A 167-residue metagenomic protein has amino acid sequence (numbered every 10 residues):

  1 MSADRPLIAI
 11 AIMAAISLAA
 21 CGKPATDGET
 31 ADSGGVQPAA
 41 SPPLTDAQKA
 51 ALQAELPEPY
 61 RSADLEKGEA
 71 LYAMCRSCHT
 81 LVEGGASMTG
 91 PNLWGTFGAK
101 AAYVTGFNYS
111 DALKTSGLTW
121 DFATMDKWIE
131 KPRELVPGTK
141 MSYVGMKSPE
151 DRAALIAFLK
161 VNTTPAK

Functional and structural regions predicted by a protein language model:
M1-A19: Sec-dependent bacterial lipoprotein signal peptides
C21-A25: Bacterial signal peptide processing site
P38-L71: Electrostatic cytochrome c docking/interface patches
L56-R61, R76-T80, F107-K114: N-terminal post-signal-peptidase region of extra-cytosolic proteins
D64, L71-M74, T89, D121-T124 (+1 more regions): Stable alpha-helical elements in mature extracytoplasmic
L65-E69, E83-T119, Y143: Gly/Gly-Pro-rich "capping" loops immediately C-terminal to redox-active cysteine motifs in periplasmic/lumenal
G68, Y72-L81, L155-L159: The canonical Cys-X-X-Cys-His
D121-K167: C-terminal capping alpha-helices of c-type cytochrome domains
